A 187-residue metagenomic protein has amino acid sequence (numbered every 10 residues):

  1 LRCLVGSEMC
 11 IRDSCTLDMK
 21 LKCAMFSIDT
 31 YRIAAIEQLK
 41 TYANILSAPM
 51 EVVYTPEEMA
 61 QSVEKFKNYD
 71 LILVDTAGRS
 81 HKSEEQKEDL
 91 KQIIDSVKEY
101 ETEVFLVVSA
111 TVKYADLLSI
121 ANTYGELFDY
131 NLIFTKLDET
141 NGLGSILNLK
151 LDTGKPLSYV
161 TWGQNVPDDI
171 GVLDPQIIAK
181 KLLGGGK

Functional and structural regions predicted by a protein language model:
L1-G6, C10-I11: Single conserved hydrophobic/aromatic residue that forms the stacking wall/gate of nucleotide- or nucleobase-binding
V5, A24-F26, I133: Conserved Rossmann-like nucleotide-binding pocket used by diverse enzymes that bind dinucleotide cofactors
R12-T16: Walker A/P-loop NTP-binding motif
C23-A34, A43-M59, F66-Q86: Switch II (G3) loop of P-loop NTPases
I33-E37, G144: Short, glycine/polar-rich helix-capping loops at beta-to-alpha or helix-loop-helix junctions that flank or form
T55-E64, L71, H81-K187: Conserved catalytic-core segment of NTP-binding enzymes
